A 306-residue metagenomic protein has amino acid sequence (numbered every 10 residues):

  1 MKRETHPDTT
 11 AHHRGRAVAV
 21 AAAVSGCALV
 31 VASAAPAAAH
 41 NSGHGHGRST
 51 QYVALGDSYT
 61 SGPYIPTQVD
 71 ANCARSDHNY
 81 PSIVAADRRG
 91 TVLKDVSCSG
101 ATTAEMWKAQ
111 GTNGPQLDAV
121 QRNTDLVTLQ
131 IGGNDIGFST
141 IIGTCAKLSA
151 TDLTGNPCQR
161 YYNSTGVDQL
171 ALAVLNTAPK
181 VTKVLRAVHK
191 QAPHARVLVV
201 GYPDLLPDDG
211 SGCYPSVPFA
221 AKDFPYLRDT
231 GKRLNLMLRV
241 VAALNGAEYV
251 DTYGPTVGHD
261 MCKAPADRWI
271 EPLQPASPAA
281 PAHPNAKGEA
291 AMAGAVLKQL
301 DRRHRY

Functional and structural regions predicted by a protein language model:
M1-H40: Secretory targeting and sorting signals
L29-Q51, S61, H304-Y306: C-terminal region of N-terminal signal peptides and the immediate post-cleavage residues of exported proteins
G43-G100, L117-D118, A146-D152: Serine-esterase "nucleophile elbow" of acetyl-processing enzymes
Q51-G56, T60, V92-S97, D125-Q130 (+3 more regions): Structural recognition of the beta-strand scaffold that forms the well-ordered cores of secreted hydrolase catalytic
P63-I65, K108, T112-A173, D204: Oxyanion-hole/transition-state-stabilizing segment in secreted/luminal serine hydrolases and related acyltransferases
A101-L117, M261-A276: Charged, often glycine-rich, active-site loop that binds/positions anionic groups
L126-L129, D152-Q191, L198, Y202-Y249: Conserved N-terminal glycine/acidic-rich loop preference
P203-Y306: Catalytic His-Asp segment of secreted/periplasmic serine-dependent ester chemistry enzymes
